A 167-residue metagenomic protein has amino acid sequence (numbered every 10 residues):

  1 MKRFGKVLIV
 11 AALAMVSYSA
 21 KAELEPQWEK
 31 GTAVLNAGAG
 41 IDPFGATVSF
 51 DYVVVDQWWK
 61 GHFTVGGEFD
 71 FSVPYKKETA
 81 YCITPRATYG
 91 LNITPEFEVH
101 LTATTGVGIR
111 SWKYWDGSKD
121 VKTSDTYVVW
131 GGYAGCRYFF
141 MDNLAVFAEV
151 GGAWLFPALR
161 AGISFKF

Functional and structural regions predicted by a protein language model:
M1-W28: Cleavable N-terminal export/targeting peptides
E23-T32, V55-F63, K77, N92-V99 (+1 more regions): Short loop/turn motifs that connect adjacent beta-strands in outer-membrane beta-barrel proteins
L24-A33, G67-I83, V107-V129: Flexible, solvent-exposed loop segments that connect beta-strands
E29-I41, H62-V73, T105-V107, N143-W154: Transmembrane beta-strand segments that form the barrel wall of outer-membrane beta-barrel proteins
G31-A33, D42-A46, G61-F63, K77-I83 (+3 more regions): Residues that define the transmembrane beta-barrel architecture of outer-membrane proteins
A39-I41, Y52, F71, Y89-L91 (+3 more regions): Residue-level signature of outer-membrane beta-barrel architecture
F50, L155-F167: Outer-membrane beta-barrel "beta-signal"
Q57, F69-K76, N92-T94, V107-Y114 (+2 more regions): Sequence/structural signature of outer-membrane beta-barrel proteins
